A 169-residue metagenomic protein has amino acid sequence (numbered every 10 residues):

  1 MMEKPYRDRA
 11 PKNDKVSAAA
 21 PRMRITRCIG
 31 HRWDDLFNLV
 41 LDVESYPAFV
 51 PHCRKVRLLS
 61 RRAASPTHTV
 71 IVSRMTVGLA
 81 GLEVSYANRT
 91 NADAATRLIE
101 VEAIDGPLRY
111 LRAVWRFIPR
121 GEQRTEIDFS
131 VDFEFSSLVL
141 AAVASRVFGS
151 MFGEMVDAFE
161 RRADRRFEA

Functional and structural regions predicted by a protein language model:
M2-T67, A169: Hydrophobic ligand-binding cavity/cleft-lining segments
E3-K4, P47-A48, K55-A64, T76-E126 (+2 more regions): Hydrophobic-ligand binding "helix-grip"
P11, M23-R27, T125-V147: Amphipathic, soluble alpha/beta structural segments
D34-N38, E122, D157, R161 (+1 more regions): Replace "anionic and nucleotidyl ligands
L41, R112, V139-V143: Generic recognition of short, well-ordered alpha-helical segments
D42, I104-G106, S145: Short beta->alpha junction loops/turns
H68-S73: Short, well-structured hydrophobic secondary-structure segments
E134-A169: A conserved amphipathic terminal alpha-helix motif
